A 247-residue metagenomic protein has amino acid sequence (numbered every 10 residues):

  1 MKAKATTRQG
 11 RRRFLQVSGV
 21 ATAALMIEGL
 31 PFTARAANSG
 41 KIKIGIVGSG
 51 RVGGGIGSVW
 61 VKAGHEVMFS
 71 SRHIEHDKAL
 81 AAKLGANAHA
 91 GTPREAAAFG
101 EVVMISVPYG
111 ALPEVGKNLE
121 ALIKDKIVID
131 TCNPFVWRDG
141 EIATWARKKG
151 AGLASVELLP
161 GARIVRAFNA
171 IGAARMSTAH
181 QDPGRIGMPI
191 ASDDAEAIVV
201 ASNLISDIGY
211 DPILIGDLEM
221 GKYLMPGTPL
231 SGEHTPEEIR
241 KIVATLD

Functional and structural regions predicted by a protein language model:
M1-T22: N-terminal secretory signal peptides and thylakoid transit peptides that target proteins across membranes
V17, S106-V107, T131, A167: Short, well-ordered coil/turn residues at beta-beta hairpins and beta-strand->alpha-helix junctions within
G29-A63, M68, R72-D77, N87: C-terminal segment of N-terminal export signals and the immediately downstream linker at the start of the mature
I42-I44, K126, G184-I186: Nucleotide donor/acceptor-binding cores
G85-N87, T92-I127, P134-R138: Rossmann-like NAD(P)-binding element
G91, L158-I164, D182-G221, M225-P226 (+2 more regions): Internal alpha-helical scaffold of NAD(P)-dependent oxidoreductase catalytic cores
C132-V165, A174: Rossmann-fold NAD(P)-binding glycine/threonine-rich loop
